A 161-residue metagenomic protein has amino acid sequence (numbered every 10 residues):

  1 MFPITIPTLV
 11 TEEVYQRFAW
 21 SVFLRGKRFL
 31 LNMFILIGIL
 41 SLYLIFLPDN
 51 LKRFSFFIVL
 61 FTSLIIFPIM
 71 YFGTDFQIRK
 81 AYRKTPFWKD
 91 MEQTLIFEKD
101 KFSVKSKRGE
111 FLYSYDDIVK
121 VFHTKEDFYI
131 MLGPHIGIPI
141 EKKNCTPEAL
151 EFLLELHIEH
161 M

Functional and structural regions predicted by a protein language model:
M1-L42: N-terminal membrane-targeting/pre-transmembrane regions
P3, E110, G137: Short, mixed charged/polar active-site loops that provide acid/base catalysis or chelate metal/phosphate cofactors
T11, F102-S103, L112-T124: Phosphoinositide-dependent membrane-docking surfaces
L42-L51: Juxtamembrane "helix-exit" motif on the non-cytosolic side of transmembrane helices
N50-L64: Hydrophobic alpha-helical transmembrane segments
M70-L112: Conserved beta-hairpin
I96-F97, H123, L132: Generic beta-strand structural signal
F128-M161: A membrane-cytosol interface segment of integral membrane proteins
